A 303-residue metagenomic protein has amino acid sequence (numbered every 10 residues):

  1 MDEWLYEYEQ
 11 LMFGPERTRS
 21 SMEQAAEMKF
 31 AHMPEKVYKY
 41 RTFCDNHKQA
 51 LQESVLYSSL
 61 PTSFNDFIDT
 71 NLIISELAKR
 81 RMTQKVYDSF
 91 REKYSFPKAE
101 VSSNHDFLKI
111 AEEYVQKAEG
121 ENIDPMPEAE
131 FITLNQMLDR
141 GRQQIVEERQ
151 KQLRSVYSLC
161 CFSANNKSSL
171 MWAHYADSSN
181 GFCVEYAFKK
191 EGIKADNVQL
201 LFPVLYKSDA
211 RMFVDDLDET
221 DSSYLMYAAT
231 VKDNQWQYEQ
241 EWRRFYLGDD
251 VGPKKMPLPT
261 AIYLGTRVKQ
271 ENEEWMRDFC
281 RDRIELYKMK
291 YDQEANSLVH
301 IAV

Functional and structural regions predicted by a protein language model:
M1-V303: Partner-binding and oligomerization surfaces adjacent to conserved cores of proteins that assemble macromolecular
